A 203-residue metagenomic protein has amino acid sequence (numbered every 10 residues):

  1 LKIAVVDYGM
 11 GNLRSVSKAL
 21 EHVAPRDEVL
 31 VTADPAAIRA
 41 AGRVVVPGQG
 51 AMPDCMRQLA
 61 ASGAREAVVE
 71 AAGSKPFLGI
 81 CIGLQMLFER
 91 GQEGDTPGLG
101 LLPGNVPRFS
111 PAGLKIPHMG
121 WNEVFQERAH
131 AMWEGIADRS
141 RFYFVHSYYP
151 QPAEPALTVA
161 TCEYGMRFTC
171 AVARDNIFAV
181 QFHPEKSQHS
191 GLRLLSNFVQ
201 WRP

Functional and structural regions predicted by a protein language model:
L1-A4: Extreme N-terminal starter segment of soluble prokaryotic enzymes
V6-Y8: Short hydrophobic segments within beta-strands
A19-D27: Short helix-loop-beta junction
V29-A40: Short acidic low-complexity segments
I38-G48: Short acidic/histidine-rich motifs immediately flanking catalytic phosphotransfer sites in two-component signaling
G50-W121: Cysteine-nucleophile active-site neighborhood
G104-P203: Amide-donor transfer/coupling interface in amidating biosynthetic enzymes
